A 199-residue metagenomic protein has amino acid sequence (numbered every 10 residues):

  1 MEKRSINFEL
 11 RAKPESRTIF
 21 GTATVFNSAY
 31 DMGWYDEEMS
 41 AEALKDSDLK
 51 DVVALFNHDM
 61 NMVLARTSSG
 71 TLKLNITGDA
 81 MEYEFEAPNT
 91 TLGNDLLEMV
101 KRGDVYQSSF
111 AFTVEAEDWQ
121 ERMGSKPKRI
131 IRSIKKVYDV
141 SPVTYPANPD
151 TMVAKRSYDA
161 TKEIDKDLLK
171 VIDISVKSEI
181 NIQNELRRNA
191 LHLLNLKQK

Functional and structural regions predicted by a protein language model:
M1-K166, K170, K177: Signature of dsDNA virion morphogenesis modules
S157-K199: Charged/polar low-complexity intrinsically disordered segments, enriched in acidic residues
